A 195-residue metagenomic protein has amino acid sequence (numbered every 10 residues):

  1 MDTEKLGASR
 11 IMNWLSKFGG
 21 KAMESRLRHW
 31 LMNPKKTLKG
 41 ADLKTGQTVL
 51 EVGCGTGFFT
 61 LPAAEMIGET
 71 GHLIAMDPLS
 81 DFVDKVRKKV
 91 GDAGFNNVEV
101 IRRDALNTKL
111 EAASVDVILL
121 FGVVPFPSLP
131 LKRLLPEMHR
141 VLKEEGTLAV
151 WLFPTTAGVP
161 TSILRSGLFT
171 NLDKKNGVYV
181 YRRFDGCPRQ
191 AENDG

Functional and structural regions predicted by a protein language model:
R28-T45: Conserved alpha-helix/loop element of class I SAM-dependent methyltransferases that forms part of the SAM/SAH-binding
L79: Conserved SAM/SAH-binding beta-strand->alpha-helix loop
G94-A105: Conserved SAM-binding strand-loop segment of SAM-dependent methyltransferases
L106-I118: A short acidic, Gly/Pro-enriched loop at the edge of an enzyme's catalytic core that lines a small-molecule cofactor
D116-P130: A short SAM/SAH-binding and catalytic strip from SAM-dependent methyltransferases
K132-E144: A short glycine-rich, Lys/Arg-flanked "PGG" loop and its adjoining helix->strand segment in the class I
E145-F153: Conserved beta-strand signature within the Rossmann-like core of class I S-adenosyl-L-methionine
